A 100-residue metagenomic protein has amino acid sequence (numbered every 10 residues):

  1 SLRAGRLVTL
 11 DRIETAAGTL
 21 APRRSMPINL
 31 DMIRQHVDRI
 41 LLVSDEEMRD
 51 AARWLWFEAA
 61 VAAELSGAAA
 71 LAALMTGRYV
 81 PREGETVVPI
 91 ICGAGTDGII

Functional and structural regions predicted by a protein language model:
S1-H36, T76-G77, R82-I100: Glycine-rich phosphate/pyrophosphate-binding loop at beta-loop-alpha junctions
M26-G84: Active-site-adjacent helical/loop segments in soluble small-molecule enzymes
